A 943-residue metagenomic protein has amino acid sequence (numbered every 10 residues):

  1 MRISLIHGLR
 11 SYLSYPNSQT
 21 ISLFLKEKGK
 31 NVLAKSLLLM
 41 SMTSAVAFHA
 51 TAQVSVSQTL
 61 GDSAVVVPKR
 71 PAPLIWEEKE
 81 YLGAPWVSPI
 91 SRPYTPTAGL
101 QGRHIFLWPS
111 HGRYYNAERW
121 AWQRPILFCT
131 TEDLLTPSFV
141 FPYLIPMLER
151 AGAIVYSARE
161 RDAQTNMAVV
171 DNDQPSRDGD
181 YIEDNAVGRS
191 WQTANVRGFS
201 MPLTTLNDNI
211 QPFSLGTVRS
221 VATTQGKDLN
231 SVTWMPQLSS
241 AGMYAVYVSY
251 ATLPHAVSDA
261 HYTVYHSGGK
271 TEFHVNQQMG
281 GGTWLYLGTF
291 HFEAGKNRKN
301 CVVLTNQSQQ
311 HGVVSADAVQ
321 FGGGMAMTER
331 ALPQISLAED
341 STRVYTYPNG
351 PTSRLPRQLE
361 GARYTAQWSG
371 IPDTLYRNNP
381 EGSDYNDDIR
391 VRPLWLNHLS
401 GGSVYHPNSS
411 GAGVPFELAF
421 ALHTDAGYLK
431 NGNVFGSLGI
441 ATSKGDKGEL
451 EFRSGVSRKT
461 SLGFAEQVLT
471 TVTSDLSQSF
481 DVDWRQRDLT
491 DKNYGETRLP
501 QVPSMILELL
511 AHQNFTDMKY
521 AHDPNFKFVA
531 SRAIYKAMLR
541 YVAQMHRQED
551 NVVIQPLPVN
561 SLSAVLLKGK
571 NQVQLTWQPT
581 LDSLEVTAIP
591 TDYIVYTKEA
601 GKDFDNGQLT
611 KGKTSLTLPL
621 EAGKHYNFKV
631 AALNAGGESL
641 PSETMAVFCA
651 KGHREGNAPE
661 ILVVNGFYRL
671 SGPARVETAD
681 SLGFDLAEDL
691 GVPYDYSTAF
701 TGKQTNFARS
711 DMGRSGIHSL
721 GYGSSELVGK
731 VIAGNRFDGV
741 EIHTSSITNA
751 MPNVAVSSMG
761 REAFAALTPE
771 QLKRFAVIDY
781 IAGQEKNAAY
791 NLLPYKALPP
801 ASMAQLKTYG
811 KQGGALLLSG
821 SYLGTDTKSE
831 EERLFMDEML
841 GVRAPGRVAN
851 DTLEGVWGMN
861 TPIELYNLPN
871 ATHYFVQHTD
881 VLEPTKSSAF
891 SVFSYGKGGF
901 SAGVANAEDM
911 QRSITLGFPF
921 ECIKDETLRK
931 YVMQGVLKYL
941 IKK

Functional and structural regions predicted by a protein language model:
Y143-P146, R150-A151, R159, A646-A776 (+2 more regions): Aromatic-Pro/Gly-enriched surface loop or interdomain linker that acts as a lid/target-recognition segment
N230-P254: A short beta-strand element within beta-rich, extracytoplasmic domains of secreted/secretory-pathway proteins
S267-N297: Extracellular carbohydrate recognition and processing domains and analogous Trp-centered ligand-binding platforms
R298-C301, Q307, A318-A326, T424-K447 (+2 more regions): Active-site-adjacent mobile loop/cap segments within catalytic or ligand-binding domains
S336-P348, P356-R458, T490-Q513: Active-site microenvironments of hydrolase-like enzyme catalytic domains
Y541-T587, G637-A658: Pro/Thr/Ser/Gly-rich low-complexity, intrinsically disordered linker/stalk tracts
T617-G637: Beta-strand-rich modules
Q784-A889, L928-V932: A glycine-rich, often tryptophan-bearing local segment used as a flexible ligand/cofactor-contacting loop or short
